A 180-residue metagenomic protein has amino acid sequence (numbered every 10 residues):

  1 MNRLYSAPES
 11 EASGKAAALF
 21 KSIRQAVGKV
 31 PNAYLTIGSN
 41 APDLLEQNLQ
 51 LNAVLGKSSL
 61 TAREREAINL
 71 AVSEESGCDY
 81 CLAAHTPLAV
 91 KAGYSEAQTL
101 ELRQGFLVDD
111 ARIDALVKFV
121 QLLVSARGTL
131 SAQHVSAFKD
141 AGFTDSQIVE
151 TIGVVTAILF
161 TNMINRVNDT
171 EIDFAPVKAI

Functional and structural regions predicted by a protein language model:
M1-I180: Hydrophobic alpha-helical segments
